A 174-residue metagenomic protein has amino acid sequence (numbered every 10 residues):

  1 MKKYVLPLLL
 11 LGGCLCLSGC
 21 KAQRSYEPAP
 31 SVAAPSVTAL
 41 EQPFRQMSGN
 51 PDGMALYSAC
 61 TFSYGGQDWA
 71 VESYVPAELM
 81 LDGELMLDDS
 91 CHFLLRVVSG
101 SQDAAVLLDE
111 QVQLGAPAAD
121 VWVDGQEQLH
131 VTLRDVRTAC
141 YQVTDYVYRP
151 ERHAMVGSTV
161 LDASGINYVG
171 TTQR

Functional and structural regions predicted by a protein language model:
M1-Y4: Positively charged n-region of N-terminal signal peptides that target proteins for export
L8-L10: Small-residue packing motifs within transmembrane alpha-helices
C16-G19: C-terminal motif of bacterial Sec signal peptides marking the signal peptidase cleavage site
K21-R174: Exposed acidic/polar residues on beta-strands and adjacent loops within beta-sheet cores, strongest in beta-propeller
